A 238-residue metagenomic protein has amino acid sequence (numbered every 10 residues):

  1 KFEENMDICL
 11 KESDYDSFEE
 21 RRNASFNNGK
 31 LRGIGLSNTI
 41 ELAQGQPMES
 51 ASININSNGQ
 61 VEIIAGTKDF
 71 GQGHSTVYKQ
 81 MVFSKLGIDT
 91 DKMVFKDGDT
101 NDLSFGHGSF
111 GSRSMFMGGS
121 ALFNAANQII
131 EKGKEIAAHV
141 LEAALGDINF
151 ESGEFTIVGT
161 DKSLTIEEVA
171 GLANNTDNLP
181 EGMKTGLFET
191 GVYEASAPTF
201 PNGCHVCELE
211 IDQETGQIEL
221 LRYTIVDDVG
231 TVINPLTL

Functional and structural regions predicted by a protein language model:
K1-E4, K11, D16, E20-L238: Cofactor-binding beta-sheet edge motifs in enzyme active sites
